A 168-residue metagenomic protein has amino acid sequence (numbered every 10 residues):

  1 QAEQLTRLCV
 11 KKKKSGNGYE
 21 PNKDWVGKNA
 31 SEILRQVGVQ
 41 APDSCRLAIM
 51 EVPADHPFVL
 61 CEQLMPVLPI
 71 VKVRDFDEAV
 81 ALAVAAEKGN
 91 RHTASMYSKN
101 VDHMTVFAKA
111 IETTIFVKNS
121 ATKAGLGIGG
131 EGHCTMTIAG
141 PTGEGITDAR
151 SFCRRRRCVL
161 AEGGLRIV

Functional and structural regions predicted by a protein language model:
Q1-S31, F58-M65: Flexible, acidic loop-helix segments that line cofactor/substrate-binding pockets
V26-L34, A41-L47: Alpha-helix-centered segments that form part of catalytic cores
V39-V168: Conserved C-terminal structural/oligomerization subdomain of aldehyde/semialdehyde dehydrogenase
